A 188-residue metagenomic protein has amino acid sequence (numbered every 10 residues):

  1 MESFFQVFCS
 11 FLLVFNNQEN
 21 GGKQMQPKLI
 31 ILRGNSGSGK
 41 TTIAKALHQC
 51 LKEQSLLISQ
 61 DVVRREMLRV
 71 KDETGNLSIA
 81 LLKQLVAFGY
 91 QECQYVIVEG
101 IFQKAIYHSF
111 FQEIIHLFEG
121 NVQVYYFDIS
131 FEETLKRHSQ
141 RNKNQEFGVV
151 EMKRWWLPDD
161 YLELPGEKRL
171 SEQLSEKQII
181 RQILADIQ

Functional and structural regions predicted by a protein language model:
L32: Hydrophobic anchor at the beta1->P-loop junction of P-loop NTPases
N35: P-loop (Walker A) phosphate-binding loop of NTP-binding proteins
S38: ATP-binding Walker
T41: Walker A/P-loop
K45-A87, Q91: Conserved substrate/cofactor phosphate-moiety recognition/catalytic segment in nucleotide-dependent phosphotransferases
L77-E119: Glycine-rich phosphate-binding loop used to anchor ATP phosphates in small-molecule kinases, encompassing both
F118-R137: Conserved phosphate-donor/acceptor-positioning beta-strand/loop module used by diverse small-molecule
Q140-Q182: Small-molecule kinase domains that catalyze NTP-dependent phosphoryl transfer to phosphate-bearing small molecules
